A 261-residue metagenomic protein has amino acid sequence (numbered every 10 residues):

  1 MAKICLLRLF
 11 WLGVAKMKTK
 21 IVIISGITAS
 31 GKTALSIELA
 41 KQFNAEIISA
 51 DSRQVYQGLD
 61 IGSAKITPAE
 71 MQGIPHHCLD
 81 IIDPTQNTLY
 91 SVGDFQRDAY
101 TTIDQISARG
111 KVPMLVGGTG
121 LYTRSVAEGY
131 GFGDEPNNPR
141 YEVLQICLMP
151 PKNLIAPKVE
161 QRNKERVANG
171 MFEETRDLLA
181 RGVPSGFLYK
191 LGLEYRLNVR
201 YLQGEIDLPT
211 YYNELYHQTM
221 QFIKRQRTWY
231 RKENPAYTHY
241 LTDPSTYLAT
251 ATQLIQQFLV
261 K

Functional and structural regions predicted by a protein language model:
A2, V14-A15: Acidic, Ala/Val/Gly-enriched low-complexity intrinsically disordered segments
L6, K16-N44, Y141-K261: Catalytic core of IPPT-family isopentenyl/dimethylallyl transferases that prenylate adenosine-containing substrates
T33-M114, R124-E135: N-terminal phosphate/diphosphate-binding loop that engages ATP/GTP or pyrophosphate donors across diverse enzyme folds
D51, L79, G118, G170 (+1 more regions): Residue-level signal for inorganic ion chemistry
R53-Q54, G120-L121, R196: Alpha-helix/helix-capping structural signal
Q96-Y100, G120, K152-N153, F172: Amphipathic alpha-helical transducer elements in NTP-driven molecular machines
Q105-E160, K164-A168: Phosphate/Mg2+-binding loops and adjacent switch elements in nucleotide/diphosphate-handling enzyme cores
